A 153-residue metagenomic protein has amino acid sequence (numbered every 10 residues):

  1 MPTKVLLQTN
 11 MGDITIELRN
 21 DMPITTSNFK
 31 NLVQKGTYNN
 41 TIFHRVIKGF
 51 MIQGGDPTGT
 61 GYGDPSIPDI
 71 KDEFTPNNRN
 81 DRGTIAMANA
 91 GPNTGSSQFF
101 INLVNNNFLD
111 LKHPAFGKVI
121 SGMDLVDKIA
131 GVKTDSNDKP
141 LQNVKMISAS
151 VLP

Functional and structural regions predicted by a protein language model:
M1-P153: Cyclophilin-like peptidyl-prolyl cis-trans isomerases
